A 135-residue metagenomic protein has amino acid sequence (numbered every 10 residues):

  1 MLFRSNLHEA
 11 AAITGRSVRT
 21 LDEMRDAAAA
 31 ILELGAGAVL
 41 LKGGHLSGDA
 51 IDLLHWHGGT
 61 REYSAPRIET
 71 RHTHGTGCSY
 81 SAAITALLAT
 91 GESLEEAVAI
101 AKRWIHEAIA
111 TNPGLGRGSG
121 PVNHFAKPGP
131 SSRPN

Functional and structural regions predicted by a protein language model:
F3-T60: Conserved phosphate/ATP/ADP-binding segment of small-molecule kinases
E9, G43-S47, R67-E69, A101-I105: Glycine-rich beta-alpha junction loops
A12, H72-L94: Short, small-residue alpha-helix embedded
T14, L46-A50, E69-R71, T90 (+1 more regions): Active-site-adjacent loop and "lid" segments of alpha/beta metabolic enzymes
R16-E23, A89-A99: Short, charged, surface-exposed loops that flank catalytic or proteolytic processing sites
S17, H45-L46, G77-S79, A83 (+1 more regions): Gly/Ser/Thr-rich beta-alpha loop segments that engage phosphate groups in nucleotides
T60-H74: Short pre-catalytic strand/loop immediately N-terminal to key active-site residues, enriched for Gly-Thr
E95-N135: Charged C-terminal helix
